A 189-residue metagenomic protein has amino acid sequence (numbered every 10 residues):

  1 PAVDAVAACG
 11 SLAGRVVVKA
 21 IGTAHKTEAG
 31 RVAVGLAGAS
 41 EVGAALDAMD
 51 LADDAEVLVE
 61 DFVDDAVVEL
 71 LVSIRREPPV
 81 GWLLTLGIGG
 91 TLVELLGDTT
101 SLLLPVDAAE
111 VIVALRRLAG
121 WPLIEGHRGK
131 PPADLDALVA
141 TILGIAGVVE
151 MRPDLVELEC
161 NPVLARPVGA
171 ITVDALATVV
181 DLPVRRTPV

Functional and structural regions predicted by a protein language model:
P1-V189: ATP-dependent carboxylate/acyl-activation modules
